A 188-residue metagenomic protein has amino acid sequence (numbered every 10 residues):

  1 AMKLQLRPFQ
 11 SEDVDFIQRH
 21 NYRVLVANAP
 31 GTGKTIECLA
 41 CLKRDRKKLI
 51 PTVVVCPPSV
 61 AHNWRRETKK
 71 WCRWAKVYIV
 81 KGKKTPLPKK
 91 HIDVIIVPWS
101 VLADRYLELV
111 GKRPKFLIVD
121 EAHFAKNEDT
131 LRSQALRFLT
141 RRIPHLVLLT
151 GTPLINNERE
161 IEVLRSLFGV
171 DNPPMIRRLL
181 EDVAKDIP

Functional and structural regions predicted by a protein language model:
A1-A27: Conserved pre-motif I regulatory segment
N21-C41: Walker A/P-loop
P30-G31, I143-E158: Conserved helicase ATPase motor motifs in RecA-like P-loop NTPase domains
T35-E37, L49-K70, I155-E160: Conserved Walker A/P-loop ATP-binding site and its immediately adjacent core in helicase/helicase-like ATPase domains
V60-K83, F168-D171: Conserved helix-turn-beta segment of the N-terminal RecA-like "Helicase ATP-binding" lobe in SF1/SF2 helicases
K84-I95: Conserved motor-coupling elements within RecA-like helicase/translocase cores
I96-V101, L107-G111, L131-P144, L148 (+1 more regions): Inter-lobe coupling linker of SF2 helicases/translocases
D120-E121: Walker B catalytic acidic pair
